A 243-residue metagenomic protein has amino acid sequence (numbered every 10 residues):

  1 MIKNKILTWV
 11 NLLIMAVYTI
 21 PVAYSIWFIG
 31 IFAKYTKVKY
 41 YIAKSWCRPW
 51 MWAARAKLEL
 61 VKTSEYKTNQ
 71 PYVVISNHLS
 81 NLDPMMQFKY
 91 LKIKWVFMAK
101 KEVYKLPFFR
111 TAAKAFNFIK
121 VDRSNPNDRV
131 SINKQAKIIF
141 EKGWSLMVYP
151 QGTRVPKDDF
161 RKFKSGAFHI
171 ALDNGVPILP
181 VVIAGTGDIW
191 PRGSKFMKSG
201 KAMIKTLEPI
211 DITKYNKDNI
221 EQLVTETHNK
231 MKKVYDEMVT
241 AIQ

Functional and structural regions predicted by a protein language model:
M1-G30, K34-K37, Y41, S64-K67 (+1 more regions): Membrane-interfacial terminal anchoring regions of lipid-handling membrane enzymes
I2, V130-Q243: Non-catalytic C-terminal accessory region of glycerolipid acyltransferases and related lyso-lipid remodeling enzymes
V22-K44, W52-A53, K62, T68-P126: Catalytic core of membrane glycerolipid acyltransferases/transacylases, capturing the structured, soluble-facing
R48, M85, F168-H169: Active-site phosphate/pyrophosphate- and oxyanion-stabilizing loops and adjacent acidic/basic residues in soluble
W50-M51, A113, I139, A171: A generic structural signal for well-ordered alpha-helical segments
A54-V61, R129-V130, T186-D188: Short gly/ser/thr-rich secondary-structure transition/capping motifs
R55-K57, K94, A115, G143 (+1 more regions): A generic structural signal for alpha->beta connector loops
S64-E65, Y104, N125, G185 (+2 more regions): Residue-level detector of flexible, active-site-proximal loop/helix-junction positions within diverse enzyme catalytic
